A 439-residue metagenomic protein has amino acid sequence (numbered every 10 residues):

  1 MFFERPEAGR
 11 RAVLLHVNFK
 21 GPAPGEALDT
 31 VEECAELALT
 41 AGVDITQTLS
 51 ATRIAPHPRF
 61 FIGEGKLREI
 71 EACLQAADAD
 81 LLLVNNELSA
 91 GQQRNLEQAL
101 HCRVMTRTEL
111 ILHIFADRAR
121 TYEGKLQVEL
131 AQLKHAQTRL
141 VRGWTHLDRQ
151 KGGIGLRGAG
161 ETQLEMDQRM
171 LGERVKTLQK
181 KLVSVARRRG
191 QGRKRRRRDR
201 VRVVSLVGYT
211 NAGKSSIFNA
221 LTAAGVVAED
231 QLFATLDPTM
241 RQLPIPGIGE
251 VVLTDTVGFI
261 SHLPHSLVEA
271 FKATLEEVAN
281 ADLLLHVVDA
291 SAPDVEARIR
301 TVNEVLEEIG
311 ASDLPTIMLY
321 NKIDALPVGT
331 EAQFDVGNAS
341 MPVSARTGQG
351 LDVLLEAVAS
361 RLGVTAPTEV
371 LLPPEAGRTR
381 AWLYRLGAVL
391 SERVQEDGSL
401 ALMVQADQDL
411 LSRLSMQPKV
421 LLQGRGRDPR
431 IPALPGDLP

Functional and structural regions predicted by a protein language model:
M1-L112, L422-P439: N-terminal accessory targeting/assembly segments
M1-L14, K134, T138-A212, F218-N219 (+3 more regions): C-terminal-of-GTPase-core extension/linker across diverse P-loop GTPases
F2-E4, A27-E32, A55-A72, D237-P238 (+2 more regions): Switch II of P-loop NTPase G domains
L14-N18, T48-A51, L83-N85, H286-D289 (+3 more regions): Conserved beta-strand segments of the P-loop GTPase G domain that flank and frequently precede/overlap
N18-P22, R53-A55, E87-A90, E109-L112 (+6 more regions): Conserved nucleotide-binding/hydrolysis micro-motifs of P-loop NTPases
V31-T40, E71-A76, E87-C102, P246-E250 (+1 more regions): Conserved C-terminal guanine-recognition region of P-loop GTPase G domains, centered on the G4
E109-V128: Short alpha-helix plus adjacent loop in nuclease-associated cores
R189, R196-R202, A220-V251, I260-A270 (+2 more regions): Switch I (effector-binding) loop of TRAFAC-class P-loop GTPase G-domains
